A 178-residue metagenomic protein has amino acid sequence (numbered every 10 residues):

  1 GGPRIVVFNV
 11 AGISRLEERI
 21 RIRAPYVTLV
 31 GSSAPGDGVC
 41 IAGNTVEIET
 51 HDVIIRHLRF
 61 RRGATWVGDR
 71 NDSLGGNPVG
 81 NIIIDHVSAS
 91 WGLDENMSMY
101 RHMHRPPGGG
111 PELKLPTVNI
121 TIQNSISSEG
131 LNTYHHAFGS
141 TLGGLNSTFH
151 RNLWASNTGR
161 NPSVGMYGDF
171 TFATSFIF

Functional and structural regions predicted by a protein language model:
G2, I13-T28, D37-R56, R62-V79: Extracellular beta-strand-rich solenoid/capping regions of secreted or surface-exposed proteins that bind or remodel
V6-F8: Solvent-exposed adhesion/ligand-recognition segments of exported proteins
A11, D72, L145-S147: Short secondary-structure boundary micro-motifs
E17, N161-S163: A generic structural signal for short coil/turn motifs at secondary-structure boundaries
P25-Y26, V30-G31, P35, H51-R62 (+4 more regions): Right-handed parallel beta-helix
G43, V164-G165: Short, solvent-exposed loop/turn segments at secondary-structure boundaries
